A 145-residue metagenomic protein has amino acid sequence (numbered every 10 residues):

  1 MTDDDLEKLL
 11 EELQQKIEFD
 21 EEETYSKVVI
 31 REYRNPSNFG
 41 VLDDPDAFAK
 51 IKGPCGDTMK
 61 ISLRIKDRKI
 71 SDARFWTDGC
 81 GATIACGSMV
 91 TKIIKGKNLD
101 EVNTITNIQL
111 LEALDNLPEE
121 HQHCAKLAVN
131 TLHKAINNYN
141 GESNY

Functional and structural regions predicted by a protein language model:
M1-G40, F48, K66, S71 (+1 more regions): C-terminal binding/interaction regions
L42, K52-G56: A short catalytic or substrate-binding loop motif that flags glycine-/basic-rich loops and adjacent residues that bind
D46-I51, W76: Short, solvent-exposed loop/turn elements at beta->coil junctions and helix N-caps that rim active or binding pockets
D57-R68: Short beta-strand elements
R68-K69, A73-C80: A short interface-forming secondary-structure element
T77-C86, C124: Short, thiol/selenol-centered motifs that function as redox-active sites or metal-ligating centers
A82-D100: Alpha-helical support elements that line or immediately flank enzyme active sites and cofactor-binding pockets
